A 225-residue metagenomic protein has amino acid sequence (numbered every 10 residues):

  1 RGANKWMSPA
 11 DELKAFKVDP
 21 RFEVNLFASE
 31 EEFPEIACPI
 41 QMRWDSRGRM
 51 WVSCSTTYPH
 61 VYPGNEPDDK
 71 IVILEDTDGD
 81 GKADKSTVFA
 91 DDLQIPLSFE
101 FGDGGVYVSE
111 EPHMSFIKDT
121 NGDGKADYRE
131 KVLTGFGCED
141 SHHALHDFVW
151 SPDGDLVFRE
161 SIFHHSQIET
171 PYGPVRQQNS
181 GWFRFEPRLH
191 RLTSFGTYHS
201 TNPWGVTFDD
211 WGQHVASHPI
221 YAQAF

Functional and structural regions predicted by a protein language model:
R1-F225: Beta-propeller domains with acidic blade repeats across secreted/periplasmic ectodomains and cytosolic WD/CNH propellers
